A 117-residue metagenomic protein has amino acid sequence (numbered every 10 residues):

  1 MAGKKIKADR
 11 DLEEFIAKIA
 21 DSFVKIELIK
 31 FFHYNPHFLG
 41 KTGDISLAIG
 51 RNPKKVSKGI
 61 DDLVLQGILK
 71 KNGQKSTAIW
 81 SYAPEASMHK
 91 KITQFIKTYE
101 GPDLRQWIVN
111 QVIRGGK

Functional and structural regions predicted by a protein language model:
A2-E27: Short alpha-helical segments that sit at the start of domains
I16-V24, K70-I96: Short, cationic-aromatic polyanion-contact patches
K18-I19, H33-F38: Short helix-capping/hinge SLiMs at alpha-helix to coil transitions
V24, P36-H37, P53, I68: Short alpha-helix boundary/capping elements
L28, H37-A48: Short acidic, hydrophobic short linear motifs in intrinsically disordered regions
K30-F31, I113: Short, hydrophobic/amphipathic alpha-helical patches that form generic packing surfaces within helical domains
G50-L65: Short amphipathic alpha-helical interaction segments
K90-K117: Amphipathic alpha-helical dimerization/coiled-coil segments that flank or bridge DNA-binding/regulatory modules
